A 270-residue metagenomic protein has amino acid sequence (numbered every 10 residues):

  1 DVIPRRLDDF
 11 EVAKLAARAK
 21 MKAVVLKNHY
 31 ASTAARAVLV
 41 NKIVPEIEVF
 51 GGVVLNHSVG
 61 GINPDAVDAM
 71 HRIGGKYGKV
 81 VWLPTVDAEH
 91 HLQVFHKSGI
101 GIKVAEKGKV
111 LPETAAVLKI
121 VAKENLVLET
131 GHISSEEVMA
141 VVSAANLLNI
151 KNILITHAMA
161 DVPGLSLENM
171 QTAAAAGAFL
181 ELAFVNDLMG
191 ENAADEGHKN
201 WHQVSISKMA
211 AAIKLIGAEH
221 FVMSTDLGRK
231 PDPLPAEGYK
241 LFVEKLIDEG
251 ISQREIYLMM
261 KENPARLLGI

Functional and structural regions predicted by a protein language model:
D1-I47: An N-terminally biased module of ancient metal coordination in phosphate/nucleic-acid-related enzymes
V2-L7, A34-R36, M139-A144, G164-M170 (+2 more regions): Histidine/acidic-residue-rich catalytic or RNA/ligand-binding cores of hydrolases and nuclease-related proteins
H29-A31, G52-S58, P84-A88, I133 (+3 more regions): Active-site beta-loop-alpha junctions enriched in small/polar residues
A34-I43, G61-V67, L234: Metal-dependent catalytic neighborhoods of phosphoester/phosphodiester hydrolases
P45-E48, N56-T156, E181: Extended substrate/RNA-proximal surfaces in nucleic-acid metabolism proteins
K119, V127-T130, S135-S205, V222: Catalytic pocket-lining loop regions of alpha/beta-barrel enzymes, especially the amidohydrolase/enolase/GH5 lineages
A183, I216-P235: Short acidic/histidine-rich active-site segments
A236-I270: Mid-to-C-terminal alpha-helical segments outside catalytic/metal-binding sites
